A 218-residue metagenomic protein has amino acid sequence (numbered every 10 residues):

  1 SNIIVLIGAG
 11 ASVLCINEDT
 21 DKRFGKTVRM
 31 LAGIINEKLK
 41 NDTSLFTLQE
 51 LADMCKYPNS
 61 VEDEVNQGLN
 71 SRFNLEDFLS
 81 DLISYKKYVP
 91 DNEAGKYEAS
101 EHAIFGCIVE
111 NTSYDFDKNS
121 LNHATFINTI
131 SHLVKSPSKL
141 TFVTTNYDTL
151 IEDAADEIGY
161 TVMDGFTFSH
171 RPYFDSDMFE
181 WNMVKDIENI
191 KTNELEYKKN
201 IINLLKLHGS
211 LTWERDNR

Functional and structural regions predicted by a protein language model:
S1-A155, G159-D164: Gly/serine-rich nucleotide phosphate-binding loop at the start of the catalytic core of nucleotide/ADP-ribose-handling
G95, A99-S120, T149, D153-R218: Active-site gating loop/helix substructures
